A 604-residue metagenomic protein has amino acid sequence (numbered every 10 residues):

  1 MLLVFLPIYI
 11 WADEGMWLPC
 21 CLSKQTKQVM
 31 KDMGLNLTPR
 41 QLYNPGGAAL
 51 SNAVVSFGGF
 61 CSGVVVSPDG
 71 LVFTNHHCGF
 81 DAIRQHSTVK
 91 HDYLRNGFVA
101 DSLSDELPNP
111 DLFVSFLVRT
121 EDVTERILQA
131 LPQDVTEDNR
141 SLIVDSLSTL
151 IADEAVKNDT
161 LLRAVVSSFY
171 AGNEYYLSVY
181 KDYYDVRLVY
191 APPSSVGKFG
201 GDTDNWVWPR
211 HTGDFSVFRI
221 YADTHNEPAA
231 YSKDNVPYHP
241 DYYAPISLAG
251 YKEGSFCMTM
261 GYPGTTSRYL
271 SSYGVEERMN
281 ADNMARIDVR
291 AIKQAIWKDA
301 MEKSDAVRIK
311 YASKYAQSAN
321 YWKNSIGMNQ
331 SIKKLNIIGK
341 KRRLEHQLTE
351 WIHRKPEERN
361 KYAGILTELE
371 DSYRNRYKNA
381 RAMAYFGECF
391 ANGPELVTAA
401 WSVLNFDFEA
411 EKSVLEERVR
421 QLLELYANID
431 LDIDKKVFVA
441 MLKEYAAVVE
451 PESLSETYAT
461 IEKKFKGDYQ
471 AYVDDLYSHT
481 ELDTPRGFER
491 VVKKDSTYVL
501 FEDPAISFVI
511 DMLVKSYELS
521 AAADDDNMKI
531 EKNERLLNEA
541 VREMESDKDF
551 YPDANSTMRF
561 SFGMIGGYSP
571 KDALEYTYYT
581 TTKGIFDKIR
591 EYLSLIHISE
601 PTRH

Functional and structural regions predicted by a protein language model:
M1-E14: Bacterial Sec-dependent N-terminal signal peptides
L18-M33, A100-G172, M279-V414, Q421 (+1 more regions): N-terminal leader/propeptide and maturation segments of large enzyme subunits in energy/redox metabolism and hydrolases
N52-D69, E174, Y243-P245: A conserved glycine-rich beta-strand in the N-terminal activation segment of trypsin-fold
F73-V118: Catalytic-histidine neighborhood of serine endopeptidases, predominantly the chymotrypsin-like S1/PA family
A82-Q85, G264-G274: Short, Lys/Arg- and Gly-enriched loop/turn segments at beta-strand edges
L142-G213: Gly/Pro-rich turn-and-neighbor structural signature
I596-H604: Residue-level detector of conserved catalytic or cofactor/ligand-binding positions in enzyme active sites
